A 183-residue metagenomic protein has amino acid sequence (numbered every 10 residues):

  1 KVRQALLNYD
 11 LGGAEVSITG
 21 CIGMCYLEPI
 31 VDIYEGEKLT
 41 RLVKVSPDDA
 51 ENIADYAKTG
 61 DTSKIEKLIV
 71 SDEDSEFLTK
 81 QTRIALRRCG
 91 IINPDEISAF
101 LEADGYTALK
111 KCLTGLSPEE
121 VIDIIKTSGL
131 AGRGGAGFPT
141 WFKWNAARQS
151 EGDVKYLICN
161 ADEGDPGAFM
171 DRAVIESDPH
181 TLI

Functional and structural regions predicted by a protein language model:
K1-I183: Feature of Fe-S/electron-transfer and energy-metabolism proteins that preferentially highlights extended coupling
